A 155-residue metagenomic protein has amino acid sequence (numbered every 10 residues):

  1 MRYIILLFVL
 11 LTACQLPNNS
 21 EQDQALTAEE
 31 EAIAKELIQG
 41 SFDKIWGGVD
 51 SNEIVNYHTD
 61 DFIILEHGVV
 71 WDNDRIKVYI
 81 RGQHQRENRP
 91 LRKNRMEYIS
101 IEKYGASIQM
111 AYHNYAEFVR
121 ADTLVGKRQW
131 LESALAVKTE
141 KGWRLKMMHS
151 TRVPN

Functional and structural regions predicted by a protein language model:
Y3-T12: Sec-dependent N-terminal signal peptides
C14-N56: Short, low-complexity N-terminal intrinsically disordered segments enriched in polar/charged residues
S51-Y104, L124: A solvent-exposed, acidic/Ser-Thr-rich amphipathic alpha-helical stretch
K93-M96, A111-H113, G126-E132: Short, surface-exposed coil-to-beta transition loops
I101-I108, A136-G142: A short, structured loop/turn motif at beta-sheet edges
E102, A116-R120: Beta-strand elements of well-folded, non-transmembrane domains
A106-A116: A short hydrophobic beta-strand element
Q129-N155: Short beta-strand edge/turn micro-motifs at domain boundaries
